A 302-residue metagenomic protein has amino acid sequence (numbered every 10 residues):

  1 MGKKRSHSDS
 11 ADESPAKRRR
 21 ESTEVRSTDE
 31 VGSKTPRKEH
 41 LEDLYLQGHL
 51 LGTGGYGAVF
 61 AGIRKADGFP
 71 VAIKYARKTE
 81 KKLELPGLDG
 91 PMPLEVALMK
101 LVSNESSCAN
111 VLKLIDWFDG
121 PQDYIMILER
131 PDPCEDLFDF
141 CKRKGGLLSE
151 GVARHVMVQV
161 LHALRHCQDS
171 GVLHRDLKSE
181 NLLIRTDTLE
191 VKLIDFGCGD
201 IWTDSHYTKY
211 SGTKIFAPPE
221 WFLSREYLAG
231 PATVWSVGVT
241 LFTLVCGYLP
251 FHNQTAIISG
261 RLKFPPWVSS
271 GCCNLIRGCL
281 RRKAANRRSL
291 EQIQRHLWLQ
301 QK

Functional and structural regions predicted by a protein language model:
G2-H40, G48: Juxta-kinase regulatory segment immediately upstream of eukaryotic protein kinase catalytic domains
G48-G55, V59: Protein kinase glycine-rich loop
F60-K81: Glycine-rich ATP phosphate-binding loop
K113-Y124: Short beta-strand micro-motifs within the conserved protein kinase catalytic domain, predominantly in the N-lobe
P131-C141: Structural motif in protein kinase domains
V156-M157: Activation segment signature within eukaryotic-like protein kinase domains
Q168-R185: Catalytic-loop of the protein kinase fold
T208-W221: Conserved activation segment of eukaryotic-like protein kinases, specifically the C-terminal portion of the activation
